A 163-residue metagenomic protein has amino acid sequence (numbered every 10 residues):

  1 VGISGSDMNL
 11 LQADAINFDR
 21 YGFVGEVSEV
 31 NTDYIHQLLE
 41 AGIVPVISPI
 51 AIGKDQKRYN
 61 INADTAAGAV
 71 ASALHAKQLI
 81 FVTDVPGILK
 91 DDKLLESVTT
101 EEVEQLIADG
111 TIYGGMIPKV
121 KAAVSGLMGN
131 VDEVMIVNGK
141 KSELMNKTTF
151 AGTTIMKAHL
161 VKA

Functional and structural regions predicted by a protein language model:
V1-A163: C-terminal catalytic "cap/lid" subdomain
